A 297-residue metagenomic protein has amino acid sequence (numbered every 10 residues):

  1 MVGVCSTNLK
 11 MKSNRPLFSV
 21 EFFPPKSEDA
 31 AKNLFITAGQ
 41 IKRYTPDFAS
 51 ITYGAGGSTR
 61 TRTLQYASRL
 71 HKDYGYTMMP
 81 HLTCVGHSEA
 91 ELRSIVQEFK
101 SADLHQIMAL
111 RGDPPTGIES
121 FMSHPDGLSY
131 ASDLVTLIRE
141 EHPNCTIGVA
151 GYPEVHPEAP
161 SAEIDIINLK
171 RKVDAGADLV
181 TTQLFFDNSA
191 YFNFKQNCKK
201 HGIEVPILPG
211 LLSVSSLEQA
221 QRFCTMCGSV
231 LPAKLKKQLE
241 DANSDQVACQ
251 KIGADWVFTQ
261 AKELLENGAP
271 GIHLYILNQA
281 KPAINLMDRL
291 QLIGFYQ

Functional and structural regions predicted by a protein language model:
V2-I51: Conserved N-terminal beta1-alpha1 strand-loop-helix module at the mouth
V2-L9, D29-K32, G57-R69, S88-S94 (+4 more regions): Active-site-adjacent beta->alpha loops and helix N-cap segments on the catalytic face of soluble alpha/beta enzymes
V4-S6, D29, P125-Y152, K200-A254 (+2 more regions): Active-site pocket-lining/capping segments in soluble small-molecule metabolic enzymes
L17-N33, M78-A90, T146-I164, D241-D255: Active-site mouth loops of central-metabolism enzymes
S19, S50, M108-A109, T181 (+1 more regions): Conserved beta-strand positions in the central sheet of alpha/beta enzyme cores
E21, A49, F99, K172 (+3 more regions): Conserved, mostly hydrophobic/aromatic
F22-P25, T52-G56, H81-H87, G112-D113 (+5 more regions): Active-site beta-loop-alpha junctions enriched in small/polar residues
T136-T181, D255-N267: Active-site/ligand-binding-proximal alpha/beta "capping" segment
